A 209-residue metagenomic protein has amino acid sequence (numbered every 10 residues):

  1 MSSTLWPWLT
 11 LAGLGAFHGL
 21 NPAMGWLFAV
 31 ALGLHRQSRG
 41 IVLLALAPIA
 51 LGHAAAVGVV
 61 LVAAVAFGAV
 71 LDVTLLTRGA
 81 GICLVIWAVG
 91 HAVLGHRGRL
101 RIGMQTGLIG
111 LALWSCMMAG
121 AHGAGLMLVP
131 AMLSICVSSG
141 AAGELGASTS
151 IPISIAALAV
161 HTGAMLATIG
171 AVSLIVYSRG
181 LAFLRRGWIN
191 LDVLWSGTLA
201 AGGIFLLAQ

Functional and structural regions predicted by a protein language model:
M1-T4, W87-G125, L181-N190: Alpha-helical multi-pass membrane helix bundles of inner-membrane/thylakoid proteins, especially permease cores
S2-T74, V129-G146, S154-I155, L174-R179: Juxtamembrane transmembrane-helix termini in multi-pass membrane transport proteins
L11-G15, G19, L111, S115 (+2 more regions): Helical-face signature of the major facilitator-like transporter fold
G13, A47-L51, A55, A63 (+4 more regions): Hydrophobic residues within alpha-helical transmembrane segments of multi-pass solute transporters/permease subunits
H18, A23, H53, V85 (+3 more regions): Divalent metal-coordination and catalytic microenvironments
D72-R97, A167-T168, R185-Q209: Selective transmembrane alpha-helices of multi-pass membrane proteins
A119-A131, A200-Q209: Hydrophobic alpha-helical transmembrane segments in multi-pass integral membrane proteins
T149-A171: Short alpha-helical packing/oligomerization segments
